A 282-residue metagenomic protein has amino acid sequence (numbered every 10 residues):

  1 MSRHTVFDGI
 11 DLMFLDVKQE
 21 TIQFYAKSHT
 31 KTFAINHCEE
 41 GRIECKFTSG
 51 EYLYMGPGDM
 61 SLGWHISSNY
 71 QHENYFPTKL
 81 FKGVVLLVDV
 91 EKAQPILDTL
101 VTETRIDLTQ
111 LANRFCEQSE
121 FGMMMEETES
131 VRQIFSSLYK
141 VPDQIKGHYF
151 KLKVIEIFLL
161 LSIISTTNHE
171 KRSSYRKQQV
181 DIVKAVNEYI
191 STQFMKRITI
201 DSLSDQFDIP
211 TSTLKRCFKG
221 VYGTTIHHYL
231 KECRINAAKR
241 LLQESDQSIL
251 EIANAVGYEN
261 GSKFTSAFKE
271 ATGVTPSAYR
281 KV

Functional and structural regions predicted by a protein language model:
M1-V6: A short, N-terminal "cap"/entry segment at the start of jelly-roll beta-barrel domains of the cupin/DSBH fold
M13-K31, H65-E73, P77: Conserved short histidine dyad/triad with adjacent acidic residue
H29-E51, D59-M60, D89-V90: Glycine- and acidic-residue-biased ligand/ion/polar-headgroup-sensing regions
K46, G56-R176, I200, D205-T211 (+3 more regions): Alpha-helical bundle regulatory/interaction domains
F150, I190, L214: Conserved hydrophobic/aromatic pocket- or pore-lining residues that grip, position, or stack substrates in active sites
K184-T192, K196-S204, G220-S262, K281-V282: Terminal helix-turn-helix DNA-binding modules in bacterial transcription factors
L214, F218, K263-F264, F268: Short hydrophobic/aromatic patch on the recognition helix
Q243, T265-V282: …primarily DNA-binding HTH/wHTH and HhH modules…
